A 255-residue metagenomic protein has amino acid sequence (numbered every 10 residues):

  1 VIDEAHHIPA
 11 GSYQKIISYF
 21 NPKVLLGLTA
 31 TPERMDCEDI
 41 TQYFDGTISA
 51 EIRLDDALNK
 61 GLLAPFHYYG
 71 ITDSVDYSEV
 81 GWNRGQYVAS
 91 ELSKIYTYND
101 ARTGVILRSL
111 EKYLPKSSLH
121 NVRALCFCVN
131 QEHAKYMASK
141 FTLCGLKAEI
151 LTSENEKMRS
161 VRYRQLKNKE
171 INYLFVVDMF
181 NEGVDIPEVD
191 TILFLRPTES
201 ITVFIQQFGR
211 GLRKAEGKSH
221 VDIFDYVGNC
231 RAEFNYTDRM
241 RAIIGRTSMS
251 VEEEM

Functional and structural regions predicted by a protein language model:
V1-I2: Hydrophobic residues in beta-strands of the RecA-like P-loop NTPase core, especially within AAA+ ATPase
H6-Y69: Post-DEXD/H (motif II) to motif III coupling segment of the RecA-like Helicase ATP-binding lobe
N21-V24, T47, L63-F66, C144-K147 (+3 more regions): Short glycine-/polar-rich loops that comprise or flank the Walker A/P-loop and associated switch/sensor motifs
I48-L125: Conserved interdomain linker/interface between the two RecA-like ATPase lobes of SF2 helicase motors
G61, L174-I192, F208-R213: SF2 helicase motor core recognition
I106-K112, K116-S117, N235-M255: Long, largely alpha-helical accessory region at the distal end of helicase-like NTP-driven motors
L125, A134-N181: Conserved helicase ATPase core of P-loop NTP-dependent helicases/translocases
I201-Q206, R210-A242: Conserved segment of the helicase C-terminal RecA-like domain
